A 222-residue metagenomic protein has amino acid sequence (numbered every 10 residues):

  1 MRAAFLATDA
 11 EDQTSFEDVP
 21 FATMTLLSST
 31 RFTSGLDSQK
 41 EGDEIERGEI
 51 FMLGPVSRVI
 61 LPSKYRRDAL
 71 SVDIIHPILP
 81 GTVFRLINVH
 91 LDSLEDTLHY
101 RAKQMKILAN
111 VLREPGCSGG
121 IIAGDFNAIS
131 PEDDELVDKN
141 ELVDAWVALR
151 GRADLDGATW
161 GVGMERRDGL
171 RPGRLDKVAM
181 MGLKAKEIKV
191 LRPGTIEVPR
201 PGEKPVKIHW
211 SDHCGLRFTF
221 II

Functional and structural regions predicted by a protein language model:
M1-V83: Structured beta-strand-rich core segments of catalytic domains in phosphoester-bond hydrolases
L6-E11, V89-D92, G124-N127, A148: Active-site-proximal beta-strand/loop segments in catalytic clefts of secreted hydrolases
Q13-S15, P20-M24, S34-G35, L94-D96 (+3 more regions): Short catalytic/ligand-binding loop motif for oxyanion handling, primarily in non-cytosolic enzymes, centered on
D18, P62-R67, T97-I107, R167-P172 (+1 more regions): Soluble or luminal CAZymes and related metallo-dependent hydrolases
T23-T25, A69-D73, N88, K177-M180 (+1 more regions): Conserved hydrophobic/aromatic beta-strand scaffold that supports enzyme active sites
G54-P62, V89-R101: Surface-exposed cleft-lining segments at the edges of enzyme active sites
A69-I87, T97-G124, A128, E132: His/acidic metal-ligating clusters that form di-metal
R113-G120, N127-I222: Metal-dependent phosphoester-hydrolase catalytic domains
